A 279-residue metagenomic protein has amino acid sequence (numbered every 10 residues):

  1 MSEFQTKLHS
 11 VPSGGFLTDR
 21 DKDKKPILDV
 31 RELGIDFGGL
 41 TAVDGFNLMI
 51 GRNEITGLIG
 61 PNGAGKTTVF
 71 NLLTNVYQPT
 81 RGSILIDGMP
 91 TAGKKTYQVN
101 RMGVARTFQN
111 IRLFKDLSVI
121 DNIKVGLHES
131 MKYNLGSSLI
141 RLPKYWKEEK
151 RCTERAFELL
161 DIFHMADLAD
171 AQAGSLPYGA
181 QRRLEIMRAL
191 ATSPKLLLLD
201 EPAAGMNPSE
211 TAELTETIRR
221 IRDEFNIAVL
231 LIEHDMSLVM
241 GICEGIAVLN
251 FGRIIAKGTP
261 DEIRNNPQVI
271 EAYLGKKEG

Functional and structural regions predicted by a protein language model:
S2-G279: Glycine-rich phosphate-binding loops of nucleotide-dependent enzymes
